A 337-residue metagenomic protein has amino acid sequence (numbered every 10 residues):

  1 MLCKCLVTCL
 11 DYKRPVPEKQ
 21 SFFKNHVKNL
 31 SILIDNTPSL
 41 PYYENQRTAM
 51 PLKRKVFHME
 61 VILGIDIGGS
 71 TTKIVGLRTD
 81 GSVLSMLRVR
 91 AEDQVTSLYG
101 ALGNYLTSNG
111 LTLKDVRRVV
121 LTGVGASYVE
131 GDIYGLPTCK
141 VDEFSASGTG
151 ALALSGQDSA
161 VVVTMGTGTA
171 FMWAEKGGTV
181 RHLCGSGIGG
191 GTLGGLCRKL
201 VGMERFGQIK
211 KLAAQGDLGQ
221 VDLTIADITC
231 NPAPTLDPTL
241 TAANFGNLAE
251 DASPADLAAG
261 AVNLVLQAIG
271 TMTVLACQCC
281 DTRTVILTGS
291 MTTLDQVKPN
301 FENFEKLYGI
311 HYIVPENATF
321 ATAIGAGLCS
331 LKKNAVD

Functional and structural regions predicted by a protein language model:
V61-G100, V180: Short glycine-rich, Thr/Ser-proximal phosphate-binding strand/loop in the N-terminal lobe of ATP-dependent enzymes
S85-A91, T107-E143, V180-R181: Short beta-strand-loop/turn "lid" adjacent to the catalytic site in phosphate-handling enzymes
L121-S127, L275-Q278, T282-F304, T319: Glycine-rich phosphate-binding loops at beta-strand->alpha-helix junctions
V129-V163, G168-G178, I324-S330: Conserved phosphate-binding catalytic cores of ATP/NTP-utilizing and phosphoryl-transfer enzymes
P137-F144, E302-G325: Conserved phosphate-binding/catalytic loops in two-lobed NTP-binding clefts
T149-L154, L193-C197, Y312-D337: Glycine-rich phosphate-binding/hydrolytic loop that grips phosphoryl groups
G178-C230: Glycine-rich phosphate-binding loop plus the immediately following alpha-helix
P234-T284, T319: Adenine-nucleotide phosphate-binding core of ATP-dependent small-molecule kinases
